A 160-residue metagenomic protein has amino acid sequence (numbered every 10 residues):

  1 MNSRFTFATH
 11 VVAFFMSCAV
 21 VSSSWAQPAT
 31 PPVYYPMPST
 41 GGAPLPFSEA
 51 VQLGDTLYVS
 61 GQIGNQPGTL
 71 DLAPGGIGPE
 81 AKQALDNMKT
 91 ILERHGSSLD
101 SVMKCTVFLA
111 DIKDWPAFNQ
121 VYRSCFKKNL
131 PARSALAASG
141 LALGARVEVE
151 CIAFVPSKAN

Functional and structural regions predicted by a protein language model:
M1-V12: Bacterial N-terminal signal peptides that target proteins for export
H10-D86, T90-H95, D100-M103, L109-N160: N-terminal presequence-like segments and the immediate start of the first folded domain
